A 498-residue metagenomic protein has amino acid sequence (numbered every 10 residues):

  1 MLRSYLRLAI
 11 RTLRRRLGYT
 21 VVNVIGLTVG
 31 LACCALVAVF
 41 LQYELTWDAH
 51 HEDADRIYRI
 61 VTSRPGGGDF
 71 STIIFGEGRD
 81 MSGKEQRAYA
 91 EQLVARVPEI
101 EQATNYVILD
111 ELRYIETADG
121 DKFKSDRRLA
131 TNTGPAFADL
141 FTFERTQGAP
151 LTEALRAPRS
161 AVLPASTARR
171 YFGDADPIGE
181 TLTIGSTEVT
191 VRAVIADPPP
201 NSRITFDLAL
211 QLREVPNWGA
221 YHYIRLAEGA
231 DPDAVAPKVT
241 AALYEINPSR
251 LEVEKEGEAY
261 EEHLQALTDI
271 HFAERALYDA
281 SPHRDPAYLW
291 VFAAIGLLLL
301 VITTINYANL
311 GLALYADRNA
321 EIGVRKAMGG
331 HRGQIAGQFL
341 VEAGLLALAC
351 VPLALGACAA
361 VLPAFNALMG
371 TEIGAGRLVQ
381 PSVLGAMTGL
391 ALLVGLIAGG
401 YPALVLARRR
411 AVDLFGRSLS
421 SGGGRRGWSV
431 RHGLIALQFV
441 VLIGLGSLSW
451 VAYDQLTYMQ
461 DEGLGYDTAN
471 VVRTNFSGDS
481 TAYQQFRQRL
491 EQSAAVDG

Functional and structural regions predicted by a protein language model:
M1-V21, Y278-S281, G311-G337, V341 (+1 more regions): Alpha-helical transmembrane segments of integral membrane proteins
L13, N23, E44, I60 (+19 more regions): Generic structural signal for small/hydrophobic residues in well-ordered secondary structure, especially within
C33-A38, L345-N366: Hydrophobic alpha-helical transmembrane segments that constitute the membrane-spanning cores of multi-pass membrane
L36, G296, T303, V351 (+3 more regions): Residues within membrane-spanning alpha-helices of integral membrane proteins, especially the hydrophobic core/packing
V37-R113, W218-Y223, A236, A259-H271 (+1 more regions): Membrane-proximal extracellular/periplasmic loop immediately following the first transmembrane helix
D119, T131-P150, P158-A287, Q485-G498: Mid-to-C-terminal secondary-structure elements that act as membrane-proximal/extracytoplasmic interface segments
A280-L298, P381-S382, A386: N-terminal membrane-entry
Y288-L310, L393: Selective detector of the "anchor" transmembrane alpha-helix that sits immediately C-terminal
